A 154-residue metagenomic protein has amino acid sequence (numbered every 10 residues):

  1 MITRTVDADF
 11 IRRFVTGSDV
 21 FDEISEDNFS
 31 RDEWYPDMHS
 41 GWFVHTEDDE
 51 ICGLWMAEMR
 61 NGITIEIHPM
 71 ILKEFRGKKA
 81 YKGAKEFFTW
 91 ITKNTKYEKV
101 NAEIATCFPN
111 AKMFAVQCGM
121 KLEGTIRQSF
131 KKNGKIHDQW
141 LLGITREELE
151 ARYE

Functional and structural regions predicted by a protein language model:
M1-N28: Short amphipathic alpha-helix that is part of the acyltransferase structural core
I24-G41: Active-site rim helix/loop that mediates acceptor-substrate recognition in acyltransferases
H39-G53: Conserved beta-hairpin
E50-E58, I65-E66: Conserved beta-strand in the GNAT
G62-E74, E103: Conserved acetyl-CoA binding element of GNAT-fold acetyltransferases
G77-K93, M113: Conserved acetyl-CoA-binding loop-helix of GNAT-fold acetyltransferases
N101-V116, S129-F130: Conserved beta-strand-loop-alpha-helix junction that forms the acyl-donor binding cleft
E103, K121-H137: Conserved catalytic-core motifs of GNAT/GCN5-like acyltransferases
